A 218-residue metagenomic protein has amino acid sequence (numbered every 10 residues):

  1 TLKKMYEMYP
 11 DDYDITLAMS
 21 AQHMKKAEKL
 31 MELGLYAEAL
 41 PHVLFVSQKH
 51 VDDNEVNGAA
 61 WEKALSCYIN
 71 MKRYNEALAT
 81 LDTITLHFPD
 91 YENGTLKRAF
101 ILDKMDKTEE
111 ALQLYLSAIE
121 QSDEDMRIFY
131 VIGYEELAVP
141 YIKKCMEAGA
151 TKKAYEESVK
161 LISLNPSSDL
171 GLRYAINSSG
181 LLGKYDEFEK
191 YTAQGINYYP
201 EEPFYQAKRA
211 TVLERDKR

Functional and structural regions predicted by a protein language model:
M5, V46, H50, T83-I84 (+3 more regions): Canonical positions in the second alpha-helix
D14-A18, M24-K25, N57-K63, N93-K97 (+3 more regions): Alpha-solenoid helical repeat scaffolds
A21, K25, E32, N70 (+4 more regions): Register position in tetratricopeptide repeats
